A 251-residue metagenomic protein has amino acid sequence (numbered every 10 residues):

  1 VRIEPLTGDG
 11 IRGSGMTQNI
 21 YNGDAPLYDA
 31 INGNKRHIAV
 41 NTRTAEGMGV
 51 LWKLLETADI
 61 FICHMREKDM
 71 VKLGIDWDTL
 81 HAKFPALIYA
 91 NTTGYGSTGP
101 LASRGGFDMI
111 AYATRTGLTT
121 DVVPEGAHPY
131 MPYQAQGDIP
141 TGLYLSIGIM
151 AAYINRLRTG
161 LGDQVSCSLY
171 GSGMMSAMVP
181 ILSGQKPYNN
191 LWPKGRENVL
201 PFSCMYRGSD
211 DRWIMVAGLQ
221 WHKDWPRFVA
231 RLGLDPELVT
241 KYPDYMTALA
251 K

Functional and structural regions predicted by a protein language model:
V1-L161: N-terminal helix-loop segment corresponding to the beta1-alpha1 unit of nucleotide/adenylate-binding folds
T7, G94-G96, L169-M175, D210-R212 (+2 more regions): Glycine-rich beta-alpha junction loops
T7, R196-V199, G208-S209: A short catalytic or substrate-binding loop motif that flags glycine-/basic-rich loops and adjacent residues that bind
L27-D29, V165, C204: Residue-level detector of beta-strand structural context in well-folded domains
Y130-P140, G160-Q164, P193-E197, P201-S203 (+1 more regions): A short glycine-threonine-serine/GTX helix/turn-capping micro-motif
A135-M150, L169-A177, Q220, D224: Mid-domain beta-loop-alpha active-site segment that forms a flexible, acidic cofactor/metal-binding surface
Y153-P193: Substrate-binding/catalytic subdomain of NAD(P)-dependent oxidoreductase enzymes
F202-K251: Aromatic-enriched alpha-helical interface/lid elements that frame and gate functional surfaces
